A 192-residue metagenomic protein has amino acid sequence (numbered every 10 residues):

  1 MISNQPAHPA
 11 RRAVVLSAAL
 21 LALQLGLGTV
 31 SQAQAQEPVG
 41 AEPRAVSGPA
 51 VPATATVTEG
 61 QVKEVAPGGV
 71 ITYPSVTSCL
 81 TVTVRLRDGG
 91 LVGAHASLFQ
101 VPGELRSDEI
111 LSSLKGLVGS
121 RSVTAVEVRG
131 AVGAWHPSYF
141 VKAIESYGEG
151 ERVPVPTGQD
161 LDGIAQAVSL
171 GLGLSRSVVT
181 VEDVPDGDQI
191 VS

Functional and structural regions predicted by a protein language model:
M1-Q36: Secretory targeting and sorting signals
I2, T77, T180-S192: A cross-taxonomic marker for long C-terminal extensions/tails that follow the last structured domain
L20-A22, T54, I71, T124: N-terminal hydrophobic or amphipathic segments with adjacent small-residue motifs that include Sec signal peptides
G26, E37-G40, V191-S192: Extended alpha-helical scaffold and adjacent linker segments that couple domains and build interaction/assembly
P38-A55, Q100-G187: Alpha/propeptide regions of enzymes that mature by internal proteolysis
T54-P74: Phosphate-centric recognition/catalysis
G69, T81, G90-V92, A125-E127 (+1 more regions): Structural motif
T72-S120: Conserved mixed alpha/beta catalytic, RNA-binding, or beta-rich assembly cores of soluble enzyme, regulatory
